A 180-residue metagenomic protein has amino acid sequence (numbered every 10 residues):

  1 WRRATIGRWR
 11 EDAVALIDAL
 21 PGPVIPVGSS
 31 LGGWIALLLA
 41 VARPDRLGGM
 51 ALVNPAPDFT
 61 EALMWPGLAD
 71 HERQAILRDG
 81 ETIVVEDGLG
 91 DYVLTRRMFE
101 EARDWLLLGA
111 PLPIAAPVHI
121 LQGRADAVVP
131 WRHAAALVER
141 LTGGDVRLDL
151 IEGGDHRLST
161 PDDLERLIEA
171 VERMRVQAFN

Functional and structural regions predicted by a protein language model:
W1-L20: Catalytic nucleophile-loop/oxyanion-hole region of alpha/beta-hydrolase and closely related hydrolase-like folds
G33-P44, M50: Short glycine-enriched nucleophile-adjacent loop and the immediately C-terminal alpha-helix near the catalytic center
R46-L94: Hydrolase active-site cap/lid region
P113-I114, I120-Q122, D126: Short beta-strand/loop motif that positions the catalytic acidic residue of the alpha/beta-hydrolase fold
A116, P130-E139, D163: Short alpha-helix in the alpha/beta-hydrolase fold that links the catalytic acid
A125-V129, R157: Acidic catalytic loop of the alpha/beta-hydrolase fold
L141-R157: Catalytic histidine neighborhood in serine/cysteine hydrolases with alpha/beta-hydrolase-type architecture
G154-L167: Catalytic histidine-centered segment of alpha/beta-hydrolase-like enzymes
